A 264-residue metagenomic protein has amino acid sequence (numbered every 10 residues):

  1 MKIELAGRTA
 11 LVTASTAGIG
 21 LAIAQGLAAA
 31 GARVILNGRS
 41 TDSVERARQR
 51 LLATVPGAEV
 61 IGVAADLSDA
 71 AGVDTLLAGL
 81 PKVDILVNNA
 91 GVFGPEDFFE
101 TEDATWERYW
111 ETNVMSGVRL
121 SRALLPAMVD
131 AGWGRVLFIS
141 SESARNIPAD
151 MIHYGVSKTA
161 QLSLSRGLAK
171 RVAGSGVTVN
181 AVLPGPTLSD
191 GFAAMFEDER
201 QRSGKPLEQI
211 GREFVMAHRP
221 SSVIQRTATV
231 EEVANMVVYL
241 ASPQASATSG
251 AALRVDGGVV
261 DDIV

Functional and structural regions predicted by a protein language model:
M1-A6, N146, V237-V238, S249-V264: Short C-terminal tail/terminal secondary-structure segment of NAD(P)H-dependent dehydrogenase/reductase domains
T9, T16-A17: Conserved glycine-rich cofactor-binding loop
V92, F99-V118, L137, Q161 (+1 more regions): Catalytic Tyr-X3-Lys loop
F93-E107, D130, D150-H153, A193 (+1 more regions): Conserved mid-core segment of classical short-chain dehydrogenase/reductases
S121, S157, S165: Active-site helix of classical SDR
P126, K170-R171: Alpha-helical segment proximal to the catalytic Tyr-Lys
S141: Residue(s) in the substrate-gating loop at a strand-loop-helix junction that position the organic substrate next
A173, T178, T248-G250: Short, small/polar-rich loop/turn modules that mediate ligand/substrate recognition or access, typified
